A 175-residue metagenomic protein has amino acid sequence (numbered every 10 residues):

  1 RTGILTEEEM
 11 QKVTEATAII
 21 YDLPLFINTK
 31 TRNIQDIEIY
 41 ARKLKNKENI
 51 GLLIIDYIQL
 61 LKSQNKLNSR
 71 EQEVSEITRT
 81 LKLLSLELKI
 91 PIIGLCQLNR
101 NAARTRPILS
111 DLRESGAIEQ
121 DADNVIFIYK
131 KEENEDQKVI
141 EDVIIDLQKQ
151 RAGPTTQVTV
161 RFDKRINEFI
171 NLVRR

Functional and structural regions predicted by a protein language model:
R1, Q59-K62, D121-D123, L147: Walker A/P-loop NTP-binding active-site region of P-loop NTPases, recognizing the glycine-rich GxxxxGKT/S
R1-N49, S63, V158-T159: Cytosolic-facing regulatory segments adjacent to core modules
E8, Q35-I50, R79-L88, R100-R175: C-terminal regions of RecA-like/P-loop NTPase motor modules
L23-N28, K66-L67, L98-R104: Short, basic, glycine/proline-bearing loop/turn elements
F26-N28, I93, I126: Hydrophobic/aromatic beta-strand patches that form the interior of the parallel beta-sheet core in alpha/beta enzyme
K30-I34, L67, E71, S115: Conserved phosphate/pyrophosphate-binding and hydrolysis machinery centered on Walker-type P-loop NTPases, extending
T31-N33, Q59, L98-N99: Active-site-proximal loop/turn and secondary-structure-junction residues that shape catalytic pockets, frequently
I50-G94: Helical hairpin unit composed of two closely spaced alpha helices linked by a short loop
